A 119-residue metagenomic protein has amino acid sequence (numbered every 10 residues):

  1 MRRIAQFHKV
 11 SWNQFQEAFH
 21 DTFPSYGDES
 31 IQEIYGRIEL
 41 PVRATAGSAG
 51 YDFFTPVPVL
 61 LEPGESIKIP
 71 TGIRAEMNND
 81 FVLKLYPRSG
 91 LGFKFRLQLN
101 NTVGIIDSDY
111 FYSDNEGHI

Functional and structural regions predicted by a protein language model:
M1-I119: Non-catalytic terminal segments and appended small domains
